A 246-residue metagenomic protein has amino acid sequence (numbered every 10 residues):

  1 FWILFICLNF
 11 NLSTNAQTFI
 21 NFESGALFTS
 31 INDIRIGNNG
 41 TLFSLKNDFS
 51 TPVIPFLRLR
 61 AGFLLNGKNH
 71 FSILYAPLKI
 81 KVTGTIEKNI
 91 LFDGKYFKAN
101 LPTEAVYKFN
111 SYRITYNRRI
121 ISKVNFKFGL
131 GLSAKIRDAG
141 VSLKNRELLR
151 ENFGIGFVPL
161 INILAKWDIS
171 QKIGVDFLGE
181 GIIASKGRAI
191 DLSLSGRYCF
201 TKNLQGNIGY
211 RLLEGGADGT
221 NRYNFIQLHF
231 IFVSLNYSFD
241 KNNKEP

Functional and structural regions predicted by a protein language model:
F1-F19, D240-P246: Cleavable N-terminal export/targeting peptides
A16-L78, S234, S238-D240: Short glycine/proline- and aromatic-enriched beta-strand/turn motifs that initiate or cap beta-hairpins
F19, Y198, I226-P246: Outer-membrane beta-barrel "beta-signal"
F22-S24, L59-F63, I114-R118, L132-A134 (+4 more regions): Residues on the lipid-exposed face of transmembrane beta-strands in outer-membrane beta-barrel proteins
S30-I54, P77-F109, D138-G156, L164-K166 (+3 more regions): Extracellular/periplasm-exposed beta-strand and loop segments of Gram-negative cell-envelope proteins, dominated by
K68-F71, V124-F126, Q171-V175, N203-G206 (+1 more regions): Repeated loop/turn-to-beta-strand initiation elements of outer-membrane beta-barrel proteins
V124, I155-F157, E180-D191: Solvent-exposed loop/turn segments connecting transmembrane beta-strands in outer-membrane beta-barrel proteins
K172-G187, L212-L213: Transmembrane beta-strand segments that form the barrel wall of outer-membrane beta-barrel proteins
